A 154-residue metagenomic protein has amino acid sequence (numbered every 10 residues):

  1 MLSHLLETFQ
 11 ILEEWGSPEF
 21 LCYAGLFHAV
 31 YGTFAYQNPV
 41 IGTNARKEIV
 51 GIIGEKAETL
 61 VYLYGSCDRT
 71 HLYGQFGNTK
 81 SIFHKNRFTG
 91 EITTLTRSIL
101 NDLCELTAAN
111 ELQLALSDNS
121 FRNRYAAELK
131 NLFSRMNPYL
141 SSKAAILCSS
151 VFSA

Functional and structural regions predicted by a protein language model:
T8-L132: Divalent metal-dependent catalytic cores for phosphoryl transfer on phosphate-bearing substrates
L132-A154: Eukaryote-biased recognition of C-terminal alpha-helical segments
